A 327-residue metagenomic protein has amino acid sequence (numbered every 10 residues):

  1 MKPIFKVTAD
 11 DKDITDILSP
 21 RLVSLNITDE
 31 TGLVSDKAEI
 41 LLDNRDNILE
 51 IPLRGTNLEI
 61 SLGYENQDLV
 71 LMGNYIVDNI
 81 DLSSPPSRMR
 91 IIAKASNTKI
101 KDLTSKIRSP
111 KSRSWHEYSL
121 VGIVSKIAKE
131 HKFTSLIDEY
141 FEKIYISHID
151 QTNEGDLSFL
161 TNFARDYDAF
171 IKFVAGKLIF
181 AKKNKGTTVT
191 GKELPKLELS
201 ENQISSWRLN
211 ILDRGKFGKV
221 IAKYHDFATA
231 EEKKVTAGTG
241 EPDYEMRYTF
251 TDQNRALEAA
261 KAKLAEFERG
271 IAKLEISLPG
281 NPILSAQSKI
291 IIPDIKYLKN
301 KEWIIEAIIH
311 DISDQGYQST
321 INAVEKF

Functional and structural regions predicted by a protein language model:
M1-T98: Assembly/oligomerization scaffold segments
L25-L53, N202-F327: An acidic/polar, Gly/Ser/Thr-rich interaction patch typically located in mid-to-C-terminal regions of proteins
E39-L41, A93, K111-L136, Q151-V174 (+1 more regions): Amphipathic, non-transmembrane alpha-helical segments in extracytoplasmic/periplasmic proteins
D46, Y64, K101-K111, E130-L136 (+1 more regions): Sec-dependent N-terminal signal peptides of Gram-negative outer-membrane/periplasmic proteins
E50-E59, K101-P110, S288-I292: Extended Gly/Ser/Thr-rich low-complexity repeat segments, especially those forming or decorating extracellular
N74, V121-V124, L157-T161, K219 (+1 more regions): Extracytoplasmic/secreted envelope proteins and their assembly/folding machinery, especially bacterial periplasmic
R88, A95-I100, I137-Q203: Short beta-strand-centered interaction patches in the first periplasmic/extracellular domains of large envelope
R88-S105, Y317-F327: Short solvent-exposed strand/turn elements
